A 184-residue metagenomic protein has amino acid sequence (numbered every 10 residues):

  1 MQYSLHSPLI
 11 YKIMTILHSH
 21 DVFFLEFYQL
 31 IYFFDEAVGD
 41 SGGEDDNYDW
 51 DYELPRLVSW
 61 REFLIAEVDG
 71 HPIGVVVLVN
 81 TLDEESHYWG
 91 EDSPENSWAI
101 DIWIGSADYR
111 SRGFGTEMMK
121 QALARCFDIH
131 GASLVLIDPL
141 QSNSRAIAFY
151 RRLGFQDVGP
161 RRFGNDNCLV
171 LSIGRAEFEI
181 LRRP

Functional and structural regions predicted by a protein language model:
M1-L54, E179-P184: A short, well-structured alpha-helix characteristic of acyl/acetyltransferase catalytic modules
D49-Y109, R125, R175-A176: Acetyl-CoA-dependent GNAT
R61, D166-V170: Short hydrophobic/aromatic beta-strand or adjacent loop that forms the aromatic wall/cage of a ligand/substrate-binding
S111-R125, A148-R152: Conserved acetyl-CoA-binding loop-helix of GNAT-fold acetyltransferases
D128-D138: Conserved GNAT acetyl-CoA-binding A-motif
L136-I147, F163-N167, R175-A176: Conserved beta-strand-loop-alpha-helix junction that forms the acyl-donor binding cleft
R151-G159: Conserved acetyl-CoA-binding loop of GNAT-fold acetyltransferases
